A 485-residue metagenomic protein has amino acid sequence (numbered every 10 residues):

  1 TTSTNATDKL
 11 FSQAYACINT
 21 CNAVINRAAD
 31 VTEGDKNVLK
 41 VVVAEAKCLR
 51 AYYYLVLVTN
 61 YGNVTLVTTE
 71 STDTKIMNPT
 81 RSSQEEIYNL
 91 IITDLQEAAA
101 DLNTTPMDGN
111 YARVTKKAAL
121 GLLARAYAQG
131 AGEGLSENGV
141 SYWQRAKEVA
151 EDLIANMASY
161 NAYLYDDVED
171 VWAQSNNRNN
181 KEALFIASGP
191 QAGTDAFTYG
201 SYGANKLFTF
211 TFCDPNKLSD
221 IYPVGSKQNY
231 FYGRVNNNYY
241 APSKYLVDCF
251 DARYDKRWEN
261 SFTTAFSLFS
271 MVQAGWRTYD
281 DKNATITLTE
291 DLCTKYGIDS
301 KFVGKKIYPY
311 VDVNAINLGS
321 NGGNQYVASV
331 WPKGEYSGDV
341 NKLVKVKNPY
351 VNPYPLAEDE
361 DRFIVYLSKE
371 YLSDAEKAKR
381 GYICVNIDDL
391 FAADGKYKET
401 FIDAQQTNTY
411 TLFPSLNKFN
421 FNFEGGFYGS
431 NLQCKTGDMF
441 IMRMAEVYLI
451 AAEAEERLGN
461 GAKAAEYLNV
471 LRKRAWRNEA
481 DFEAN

Functional and structural regions predicted by a protein language model:
T1, R125-R380: An aromatic- and glycine-enriched ligand-binding surface/loop that stacks and positions planar moieties
T1-Y61, I76-N89, L95-Y111, V385 (+1 more regions): Conserved, well-structured interaction surfaces
A14, Y88, V140-W143, G461: TPR-repeat structural position
T32, V58-T59, N63-T65, P106 (+2 more regions): Short coil/turn linking the two alpha-helices of tandem helical-hairpin repeats
